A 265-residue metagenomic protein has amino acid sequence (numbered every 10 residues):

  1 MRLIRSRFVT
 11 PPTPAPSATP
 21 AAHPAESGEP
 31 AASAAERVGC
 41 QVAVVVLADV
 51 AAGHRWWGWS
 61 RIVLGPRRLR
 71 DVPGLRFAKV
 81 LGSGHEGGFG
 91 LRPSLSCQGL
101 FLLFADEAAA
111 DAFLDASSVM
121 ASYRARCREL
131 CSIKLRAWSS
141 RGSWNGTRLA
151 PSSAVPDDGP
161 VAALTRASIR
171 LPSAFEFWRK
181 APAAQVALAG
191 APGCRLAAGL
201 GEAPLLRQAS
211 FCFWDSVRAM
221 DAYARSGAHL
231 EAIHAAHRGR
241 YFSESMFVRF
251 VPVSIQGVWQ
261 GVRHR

Functional and structural regions predicted by a protein language model:
M1-F89, S94-C97, E107-F113, A125-L206 (+2 more regions): Short S/T/G/P-rich N-terminal loop/turn motif that feeds into the first structured element of a domain
F104-A105, W214: Conserved aromatic
S118-C127, L230-I233: A common structural junction motif
Q208-H234, R240-S243: Glycine/small-residue-rich hydrophobic helix-like segments
